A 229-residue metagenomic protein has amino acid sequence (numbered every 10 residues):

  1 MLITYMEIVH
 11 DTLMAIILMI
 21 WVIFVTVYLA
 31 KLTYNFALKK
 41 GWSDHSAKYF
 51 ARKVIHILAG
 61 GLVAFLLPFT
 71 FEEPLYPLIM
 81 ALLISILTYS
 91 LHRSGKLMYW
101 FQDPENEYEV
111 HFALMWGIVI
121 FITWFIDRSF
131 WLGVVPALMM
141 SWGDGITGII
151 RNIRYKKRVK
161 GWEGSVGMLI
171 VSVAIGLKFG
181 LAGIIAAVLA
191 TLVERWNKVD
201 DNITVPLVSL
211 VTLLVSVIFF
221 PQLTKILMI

Functional and structural regions predicted by a protein language model:
L2-W21, V27-P77, S85-I229: Interhelical loop and helix-boundary elements at the membrane-water interface of polytopic inner-membrane proteins
